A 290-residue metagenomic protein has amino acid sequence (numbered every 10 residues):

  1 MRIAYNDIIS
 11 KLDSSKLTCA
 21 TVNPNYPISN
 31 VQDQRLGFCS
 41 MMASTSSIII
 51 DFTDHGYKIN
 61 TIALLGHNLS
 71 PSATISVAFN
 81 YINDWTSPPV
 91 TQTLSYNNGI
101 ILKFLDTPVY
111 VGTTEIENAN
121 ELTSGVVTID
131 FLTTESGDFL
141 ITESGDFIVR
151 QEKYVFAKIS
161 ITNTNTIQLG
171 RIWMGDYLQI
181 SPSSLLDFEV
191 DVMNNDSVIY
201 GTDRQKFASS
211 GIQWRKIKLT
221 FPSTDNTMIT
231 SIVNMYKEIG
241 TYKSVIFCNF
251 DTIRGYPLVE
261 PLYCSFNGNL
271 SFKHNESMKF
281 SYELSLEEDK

Functional and structural regions predicted by a protein language model:
M1-S47, H55-K290: Extracellular/virion structural assembly segments
I50: Short surface loop/edge beta-strand patches of beta-sandwich-type extracellular domains that form ligand-contact sites
